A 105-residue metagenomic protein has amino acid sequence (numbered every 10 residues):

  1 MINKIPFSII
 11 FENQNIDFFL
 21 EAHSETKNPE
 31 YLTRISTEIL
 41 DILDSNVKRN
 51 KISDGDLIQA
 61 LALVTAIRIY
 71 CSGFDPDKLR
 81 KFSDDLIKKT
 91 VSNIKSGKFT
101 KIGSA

Functional and structural regions predicted by a protein language model:
M1-A105: Solvent-exposed interaction surfaces and binding hotspots enriched for charged
